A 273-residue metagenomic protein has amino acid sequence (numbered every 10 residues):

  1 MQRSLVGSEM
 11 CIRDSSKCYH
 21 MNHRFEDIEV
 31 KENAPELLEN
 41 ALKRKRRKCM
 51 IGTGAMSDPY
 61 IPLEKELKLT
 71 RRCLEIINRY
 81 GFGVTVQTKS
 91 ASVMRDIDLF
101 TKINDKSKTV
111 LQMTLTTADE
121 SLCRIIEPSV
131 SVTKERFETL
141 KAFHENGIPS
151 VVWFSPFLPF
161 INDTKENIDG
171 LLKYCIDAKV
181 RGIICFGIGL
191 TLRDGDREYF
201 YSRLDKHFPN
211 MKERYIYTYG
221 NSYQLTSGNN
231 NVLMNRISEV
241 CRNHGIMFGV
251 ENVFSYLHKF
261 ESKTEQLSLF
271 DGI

Functional and structural regions predicted by a protein language model:
M1-G7, I12: Single conserved hydrophobic/aromatic residue that forms the stacking wall/gate of nucleotide- or nucleobase-binding
L5-V6, G81, G147, V232 (+1 more regions): Generic structural microfeature
R13-E29: Non-catalytic, usually N-terminal nucleic-acid engagement modules in DNA/RNA processing proteins
V30-L225: Conserved AdoMet/S-adenosylmethionine-binding subsite of the radical SAM
Y201-I273: C-terminal accessory extensions appended to soluble enzyme cores
